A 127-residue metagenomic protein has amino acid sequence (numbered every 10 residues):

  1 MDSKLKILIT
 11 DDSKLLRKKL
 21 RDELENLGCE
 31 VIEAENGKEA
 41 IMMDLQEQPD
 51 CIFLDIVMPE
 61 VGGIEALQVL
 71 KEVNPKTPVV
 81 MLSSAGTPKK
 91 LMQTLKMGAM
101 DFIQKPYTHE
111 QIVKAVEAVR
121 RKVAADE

Functional and structural regions predicted by a protein language model:
G28-E35, M43: Short hydrophobic/Thr-rich beta-strand motif most characteristic of the beta2 strand and flanking loop of CheY-like
N36-E39, V61-E65: Acidic catalytic/metal-coordinating carboxylates
M42, I64-K76: Short amphipathic alpha-helix used as the core "switch/output" element in two-component signaling
E47-F53: Active-site beta3 strand of CheY-like receiver
M58: Receiver (REC) domain active-site loop signature in two-component systems and cognate sites in sensor histidine kinases
K89, Y107-E117: C-terminal output helix
